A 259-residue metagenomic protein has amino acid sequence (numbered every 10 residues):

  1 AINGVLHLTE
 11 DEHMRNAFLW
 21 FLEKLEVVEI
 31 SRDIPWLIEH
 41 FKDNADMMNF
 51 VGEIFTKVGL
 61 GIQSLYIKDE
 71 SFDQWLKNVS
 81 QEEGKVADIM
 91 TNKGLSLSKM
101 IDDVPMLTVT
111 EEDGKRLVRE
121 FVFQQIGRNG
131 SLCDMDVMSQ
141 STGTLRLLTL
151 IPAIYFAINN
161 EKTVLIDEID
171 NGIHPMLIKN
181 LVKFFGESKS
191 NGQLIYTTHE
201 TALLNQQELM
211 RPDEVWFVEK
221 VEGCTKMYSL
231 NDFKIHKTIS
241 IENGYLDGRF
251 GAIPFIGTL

Functional and structural regions predicted by a protein language model:
A1-K85: Electropositive, glycine-dotted interaction segments that contact anionic polymers or phosphate-rich ligands
G52, E83-V86, S96-I101, P105 (+2 more regions): Acidic, Mg2+-coordinating catalytic modules of nucleic-acid enzymes
I54-G61, G127, A153, E168 (+3 more regions): Generic, well-ordered alpha-helical scaffold segments in large soluble proteins
F55, Q140, D167, T197 (+1 more regions): Conserved RecA-like P-loop NTPase ATPase core
D73-W75, G130, G172-I173, A202-L204 (+1 more regions): Flexible loop/turn segments at secondary-structure boundaries
D88-Y155, T163, I169-I173: Conserved ABC ATPase signature
N160, N180-L259: C-terminal lobe/lid and adjacent interdomain/linker elements of RecA-like ASCE P-loop ATPase modules
H174-K179: Short alpha-helix of the ABC ATPase nucleotide-binding domain corresponding to the H-loop/switch region
